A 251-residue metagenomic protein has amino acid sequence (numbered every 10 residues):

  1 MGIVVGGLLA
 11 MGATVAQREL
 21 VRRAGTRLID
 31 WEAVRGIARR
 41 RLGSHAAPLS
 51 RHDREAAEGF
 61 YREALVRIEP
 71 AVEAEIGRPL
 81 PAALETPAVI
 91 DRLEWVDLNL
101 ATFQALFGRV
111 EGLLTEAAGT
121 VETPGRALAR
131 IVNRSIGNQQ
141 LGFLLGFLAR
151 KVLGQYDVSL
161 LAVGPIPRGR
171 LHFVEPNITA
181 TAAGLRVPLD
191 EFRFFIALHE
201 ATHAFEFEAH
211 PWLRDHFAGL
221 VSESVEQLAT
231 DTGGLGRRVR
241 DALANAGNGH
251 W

Functional and structural regions predicted by a protein language model:
M1-E19: Hydrophobic alpha-helical topogenic segments used for membrane insertion/localization
L20-E69: N-terminal mature-domain "stem" immediately C-terminal to a signal peptide or N-terminal signal-anchor/transmembrane
A64-P176: Auxiliary, metal-adjacent structural segments of Zn-dependent hydrolase domains
N138, G142-L153, E208-W251: Post-HExxH zinc-binding segment in Zn-dependent metallohydrolases
I178-I196: Short pre-active-site segment immediately N-terminal to the catalytic Zn-binding motif
T181-A183, F205-E206, D215: Short helix/loop capping segments that flank catalytic or ligand/cofactor-binding pockets
F192-E208: Active-site recognition of the HExxH zinc-binding catalytic motif
